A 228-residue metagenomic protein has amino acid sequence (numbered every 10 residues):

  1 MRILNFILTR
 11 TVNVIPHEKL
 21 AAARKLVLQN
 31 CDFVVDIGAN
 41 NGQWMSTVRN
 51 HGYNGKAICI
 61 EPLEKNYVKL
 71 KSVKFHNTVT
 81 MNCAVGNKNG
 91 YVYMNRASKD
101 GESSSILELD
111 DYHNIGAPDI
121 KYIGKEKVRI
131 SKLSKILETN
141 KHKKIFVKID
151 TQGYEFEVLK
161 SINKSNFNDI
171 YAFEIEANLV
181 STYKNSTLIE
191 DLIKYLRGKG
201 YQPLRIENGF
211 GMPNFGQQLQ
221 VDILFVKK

Functional and structural regions predicted by a protein language model:
M1-K228: Phosphate/nucleotide-binding beta-alpha loop and adjacent structural elements of enzyme active sites
